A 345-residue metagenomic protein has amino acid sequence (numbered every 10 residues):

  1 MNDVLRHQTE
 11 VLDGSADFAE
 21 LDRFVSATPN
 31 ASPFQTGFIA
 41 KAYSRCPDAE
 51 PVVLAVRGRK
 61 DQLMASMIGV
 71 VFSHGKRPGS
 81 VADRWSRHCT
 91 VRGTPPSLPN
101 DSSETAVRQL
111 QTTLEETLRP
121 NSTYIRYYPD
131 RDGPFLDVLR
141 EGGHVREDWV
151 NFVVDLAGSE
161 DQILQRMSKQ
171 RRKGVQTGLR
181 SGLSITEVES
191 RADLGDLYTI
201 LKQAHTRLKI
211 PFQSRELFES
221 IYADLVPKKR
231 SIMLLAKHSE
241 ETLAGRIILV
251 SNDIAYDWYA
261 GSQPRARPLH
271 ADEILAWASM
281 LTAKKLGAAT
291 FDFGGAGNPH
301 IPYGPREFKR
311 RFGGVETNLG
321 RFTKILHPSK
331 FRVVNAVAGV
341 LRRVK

Functional and structural regions predicted by a protein language model:
N2-L5, V53, V71-F72, V138-Q162 (+1 more regions): Active-site/acyl-donor-binding loops of N-acyltransferases
H7-K60, M67-K76, P129-V154, G158-P268: A conserved beta-strand-loop-helix scaffold within acyl/acetyltransferase catalytic domains
D48, T117-R119, K285: Alpha-helix termination/capping residues and helix-transition junctions
A55, N100, R108-E115, E219-R332: Aromatic (often tryptophan-rich) hydrophobic motifs at membrane interfaces
V71-G93: Conserved acyl-donor/pantetheine-binding loop and adjacent beta-alpha core of acyl/acetyltransferases and related
H88-S103, T206-R207, S262-L269: Short histidine-centered catalytic/ligand-binding loop motif
S102-D148: Non-catalytic accessory segments adjacent to catalytic cores
